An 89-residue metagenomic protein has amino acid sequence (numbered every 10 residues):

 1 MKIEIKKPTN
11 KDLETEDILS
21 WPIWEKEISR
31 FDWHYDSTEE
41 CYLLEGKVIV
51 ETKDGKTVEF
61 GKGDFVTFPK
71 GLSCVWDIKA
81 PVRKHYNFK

Functional and structural regions predicted by a protein language model:
M1-I3, E16, S20-P22, R83-K89: Double-stranded beta-helix
E4-P8: Primarily secretory-pathway and cell-envelope proteins
T9, D17-D36, P69-K70: Conserved short histidine dyad/triad with adjacent acidic residue
F31-Y35, T52, V58-E59, D77-I78: Short histidine-centered beta-strand/loop micro-motifs that create catalytic or ligand/metal-coordination sites
W33, V50, K84-Y86: Short hydrophobic/aromatic-rich beta-strand segments that constitute the beta-sheet cores of beta-sandwich/beta-barrel
Y35-V50: Short, conserved beta-strand element in jelly-roll/cupin
D54-K70: Short acidic-glycine-tyrosine-enriched beta hairpin
K70-K89: Ligand-binding loop in jelly-roll beta-barrel domains
